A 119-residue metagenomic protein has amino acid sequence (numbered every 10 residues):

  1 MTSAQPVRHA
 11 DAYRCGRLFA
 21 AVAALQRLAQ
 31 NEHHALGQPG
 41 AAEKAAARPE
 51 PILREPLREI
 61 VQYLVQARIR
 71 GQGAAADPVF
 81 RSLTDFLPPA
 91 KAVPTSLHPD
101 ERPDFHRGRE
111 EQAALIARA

Functional and structural regions predicted by a protein language model:
M1-A119: Intrinsic-disorder/low-complexity detector
